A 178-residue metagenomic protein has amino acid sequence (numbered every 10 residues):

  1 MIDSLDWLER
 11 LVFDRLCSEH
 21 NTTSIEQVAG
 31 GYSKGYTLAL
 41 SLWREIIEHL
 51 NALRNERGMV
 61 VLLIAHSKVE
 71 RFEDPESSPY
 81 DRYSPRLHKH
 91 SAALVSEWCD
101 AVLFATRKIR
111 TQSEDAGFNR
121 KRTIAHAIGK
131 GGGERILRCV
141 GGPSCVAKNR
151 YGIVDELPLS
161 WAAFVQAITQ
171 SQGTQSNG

Functional and structural regions predicted by a protein language model:
D6-S91: P-loop NTPase motor core
E70-G178: Conserved GTP-binding G-domain of TRAFAC-class P-loop NTPases and closely related GTPase folds
